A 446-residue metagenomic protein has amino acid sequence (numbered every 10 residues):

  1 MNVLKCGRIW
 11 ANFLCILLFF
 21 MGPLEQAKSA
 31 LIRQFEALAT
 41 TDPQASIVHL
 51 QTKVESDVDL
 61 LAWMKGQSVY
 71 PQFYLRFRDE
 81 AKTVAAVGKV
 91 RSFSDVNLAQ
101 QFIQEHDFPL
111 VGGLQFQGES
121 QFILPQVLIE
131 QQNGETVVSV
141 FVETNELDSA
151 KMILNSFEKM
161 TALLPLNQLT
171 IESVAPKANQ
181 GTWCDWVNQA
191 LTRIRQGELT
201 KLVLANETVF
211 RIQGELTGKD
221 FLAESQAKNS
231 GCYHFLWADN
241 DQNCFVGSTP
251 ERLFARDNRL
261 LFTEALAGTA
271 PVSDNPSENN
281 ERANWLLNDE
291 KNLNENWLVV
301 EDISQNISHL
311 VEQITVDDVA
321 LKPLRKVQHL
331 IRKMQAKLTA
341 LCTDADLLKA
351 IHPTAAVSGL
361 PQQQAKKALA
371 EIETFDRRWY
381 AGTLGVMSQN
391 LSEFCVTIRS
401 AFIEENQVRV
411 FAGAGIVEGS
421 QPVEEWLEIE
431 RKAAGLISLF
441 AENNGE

Functional and structural regions predicted by a protein language model:
F20-S56, R78-K89, T144-D148, M152-V187 (+3 more regions): Contiguous alpha-helical scaffold segments within structured protein domains that host functional hotspots
S68, F77-R91, F122-V127, T136 (+2 more regions): An anion-binding catalytic pocket shared by soluble metabolic enzymes
Y74-P125, E130: Glycine-rich, N-terminal phosphate-binding loop and its surrounding beta-alpha-beta segment
A178-W186, R193-S225: Extended alpha-helical scaffolds
T343-N444: Conserved hydrophobic core element of enzyme catalytic domains
